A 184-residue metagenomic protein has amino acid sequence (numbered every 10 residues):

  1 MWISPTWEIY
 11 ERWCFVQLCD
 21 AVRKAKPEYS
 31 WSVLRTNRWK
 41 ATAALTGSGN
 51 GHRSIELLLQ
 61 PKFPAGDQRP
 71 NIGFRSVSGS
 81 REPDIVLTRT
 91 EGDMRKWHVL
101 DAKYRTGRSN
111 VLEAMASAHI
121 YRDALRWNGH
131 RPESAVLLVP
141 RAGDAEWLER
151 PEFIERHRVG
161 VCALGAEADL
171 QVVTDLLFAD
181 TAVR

Functional and structural regions predicted by a protein language model:
M1-I3: Residue(s) in the substrate-gating loop at a strand-loop-helix junction that position the organic substrate next
F15, V22-R184: Catalytic core segments in nucleotide and nucleic-acid processing enzymes
